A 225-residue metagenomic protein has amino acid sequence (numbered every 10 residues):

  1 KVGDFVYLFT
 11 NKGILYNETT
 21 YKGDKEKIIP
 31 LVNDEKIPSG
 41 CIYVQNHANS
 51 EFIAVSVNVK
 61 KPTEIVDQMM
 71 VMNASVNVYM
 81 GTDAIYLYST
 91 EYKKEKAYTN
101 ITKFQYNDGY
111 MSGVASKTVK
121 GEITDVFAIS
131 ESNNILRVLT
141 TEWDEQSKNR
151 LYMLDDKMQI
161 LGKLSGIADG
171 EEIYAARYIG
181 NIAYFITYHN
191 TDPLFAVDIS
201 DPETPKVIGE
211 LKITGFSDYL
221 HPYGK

Functional and structural regions predicted by a protein language model:
K1-K225: Beta-sheet-rich non-transmembrane sensory/scaffold domains
